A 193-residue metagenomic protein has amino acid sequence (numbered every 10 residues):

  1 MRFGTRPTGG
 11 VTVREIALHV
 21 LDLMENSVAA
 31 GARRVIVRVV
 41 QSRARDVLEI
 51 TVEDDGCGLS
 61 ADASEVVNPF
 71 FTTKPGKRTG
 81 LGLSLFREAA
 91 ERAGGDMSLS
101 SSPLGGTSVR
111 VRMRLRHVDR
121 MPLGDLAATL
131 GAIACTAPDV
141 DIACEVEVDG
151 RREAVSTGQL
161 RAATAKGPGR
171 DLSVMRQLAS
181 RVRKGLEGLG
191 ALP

Functional and structural regions predicted by a protein language model:
R2-T12: Short, Lys/Arg-enriched N-terminal segments with co-localized hydrophobic residues within the first ~10-30 amino acids
V11-H19, E25-L126, C144-V155: Conserved beta-strand-loop-beta-strand hairpin that lines the nucleotide-binding pocket of ATP/GTP-utilizing enzymes
L115-P193: N-terminal assembly/transducer modules of large multi-domain enzymes, emphasizing dimerization/partner-binding
